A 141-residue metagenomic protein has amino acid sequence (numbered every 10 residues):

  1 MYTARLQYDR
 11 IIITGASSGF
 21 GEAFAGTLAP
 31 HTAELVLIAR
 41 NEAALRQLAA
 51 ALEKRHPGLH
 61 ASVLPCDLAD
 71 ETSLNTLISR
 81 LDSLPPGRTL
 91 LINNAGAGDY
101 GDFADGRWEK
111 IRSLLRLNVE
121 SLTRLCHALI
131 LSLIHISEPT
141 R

Functional and structural regions predicted by a protein language model:
S17-S18: Conserved glycine-rich cofactor-binding loop
A33-Q47: Conserved glycine-rich Rossmann-like NAD(P)H-binding loop of the short-chain dehydrogenase/reductase
A43, P65-T76, W108: The beta1-alpha1 cofactor-binding region of Rossmann-like NAD(H)/NADP(H)-dependent oxidoreductases
N94-D99: Conserved NAD(P)H cofactor-binding loop of Rossmann-fold oxidoreductase domains
D102-F103, R107-L115: Substrate-binding pocket helix/loop in short-chain dehydrogenase/reductase
C126-H127: A short, exposed helix-loop element centered on a Lys and neighboring polar residues
S132-T140: Residue-level detector of conserved catalytic or cofactor/ligand-binding positions in enzyme active sites
